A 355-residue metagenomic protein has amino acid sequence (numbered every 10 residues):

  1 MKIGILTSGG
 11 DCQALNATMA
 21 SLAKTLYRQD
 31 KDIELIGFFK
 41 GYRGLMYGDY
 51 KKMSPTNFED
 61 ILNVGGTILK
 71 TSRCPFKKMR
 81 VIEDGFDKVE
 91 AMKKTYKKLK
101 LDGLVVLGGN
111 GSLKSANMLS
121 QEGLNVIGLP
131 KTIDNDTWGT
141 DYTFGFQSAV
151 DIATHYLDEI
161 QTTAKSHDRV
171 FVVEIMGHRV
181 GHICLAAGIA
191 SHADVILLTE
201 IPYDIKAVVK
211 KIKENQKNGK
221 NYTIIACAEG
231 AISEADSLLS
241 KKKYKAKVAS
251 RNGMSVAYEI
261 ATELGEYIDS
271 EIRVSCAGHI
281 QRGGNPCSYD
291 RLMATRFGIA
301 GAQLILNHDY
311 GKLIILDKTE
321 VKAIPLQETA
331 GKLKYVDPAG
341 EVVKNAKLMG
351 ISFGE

Functional and structural regions predicted by a protein language model:
M1-D49: N-terminal phosphate-binding or glycine-rich loops at protein starts, especially the Walker A/P-loop of NTPases
K2-G10, I68-K70, D102-V106, F171-E174 (+1 more regions): Short glycine-rich or small-residue beta-strand-to-loop segments that form or flank ligand, phosphate, metal/Fe-S
T18-L22, N110-L124, C184: Short Gly/Thr/Asp-enriched flexible loops that form oxyanion-binding sites at enzyme active sites
Y47-L104, G111, F144-D151, H155: Glycine-rich oxoanion-binding loops at beta->alpha junctions
T95, V106-G108, A116-M118, F146-H167 (+1 more regions): Accessory alpha-helical/coil subdomains and C-terminal extensions that flank or cap enzyme catalytic cores
L119-T143, L198-D204: Short, acidic/small-residue loops that bind anionic groups at enzyme active sites
E259, I314-E355: Phosphate-binding loop/pocket of nucleotide- and phosphate-handling active sites
